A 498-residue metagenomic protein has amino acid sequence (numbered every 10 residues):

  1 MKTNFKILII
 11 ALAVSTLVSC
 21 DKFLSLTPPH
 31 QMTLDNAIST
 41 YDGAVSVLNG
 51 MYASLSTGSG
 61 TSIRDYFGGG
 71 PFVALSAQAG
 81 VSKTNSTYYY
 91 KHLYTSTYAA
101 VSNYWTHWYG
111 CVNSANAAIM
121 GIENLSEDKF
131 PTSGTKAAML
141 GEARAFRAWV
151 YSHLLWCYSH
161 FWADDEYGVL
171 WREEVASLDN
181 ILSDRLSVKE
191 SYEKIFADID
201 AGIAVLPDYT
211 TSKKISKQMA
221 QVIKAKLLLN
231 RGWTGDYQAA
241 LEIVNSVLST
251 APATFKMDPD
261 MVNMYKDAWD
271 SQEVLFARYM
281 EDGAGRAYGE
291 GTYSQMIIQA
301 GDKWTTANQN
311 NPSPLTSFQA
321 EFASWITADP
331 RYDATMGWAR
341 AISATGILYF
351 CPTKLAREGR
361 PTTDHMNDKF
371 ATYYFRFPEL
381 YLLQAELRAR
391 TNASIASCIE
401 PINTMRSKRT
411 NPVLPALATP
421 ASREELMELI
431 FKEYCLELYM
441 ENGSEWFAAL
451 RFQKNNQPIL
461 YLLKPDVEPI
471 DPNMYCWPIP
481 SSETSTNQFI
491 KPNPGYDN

Functional and structural regions predicted by a protein language model:
M1-L8: Bacterial N-terminal signal peptides that target proteins for export
T3, C20-G68, M296-P312, W325-I326 (+5 more regions): Membrane-proximal, proline-rich intrinsically disordered regions
L34-D35, I63-G80, H160-V169, D208-Q295 (+1 more regions): Short, surface-exposed recognition loops and adjoining beta-strand edges that mediate ligand/DNA contacts, enriched
L48, V112-A115, Y192, I199 (+3 more regions): Inward-facing hydrophobic residues that define packing positions of alpha-helical scaffold repeats
T84-C157, L186, A204-T210, H365-T372 (+3 more regions): Conserved, well-structured interaction surfaces
T132-G134, C157-K194: Short coil/linker segments at helix-helix boundaries
A323-R376: Flexible, polar/acidic helix-loop-strand segments at domain edges
